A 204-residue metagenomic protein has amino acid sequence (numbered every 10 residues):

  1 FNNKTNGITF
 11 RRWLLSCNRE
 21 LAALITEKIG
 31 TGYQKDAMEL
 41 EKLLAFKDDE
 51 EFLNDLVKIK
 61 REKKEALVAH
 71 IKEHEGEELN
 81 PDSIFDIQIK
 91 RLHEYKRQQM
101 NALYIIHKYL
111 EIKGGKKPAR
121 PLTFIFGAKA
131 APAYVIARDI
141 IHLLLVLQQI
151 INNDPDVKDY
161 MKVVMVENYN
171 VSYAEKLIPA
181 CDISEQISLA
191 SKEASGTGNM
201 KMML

Functional and structural regions predicted by a protein language model:
F1-L204: Catalytic cores of carbohydrate-active enzymes across secretory and cytosolic contexts
